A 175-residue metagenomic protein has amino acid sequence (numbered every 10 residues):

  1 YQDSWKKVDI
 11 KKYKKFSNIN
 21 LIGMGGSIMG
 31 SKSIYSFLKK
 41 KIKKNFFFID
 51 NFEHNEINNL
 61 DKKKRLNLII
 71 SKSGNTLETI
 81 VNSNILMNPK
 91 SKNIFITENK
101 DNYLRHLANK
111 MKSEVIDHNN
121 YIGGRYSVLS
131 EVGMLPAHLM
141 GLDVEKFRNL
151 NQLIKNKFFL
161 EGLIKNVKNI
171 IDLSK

Functional and structural regions predicted by a protein language model:
Y1-D3, D9, V144-R148, N156-K175: Acidic catalytic cores of enzymes that act on phosphate-bearing nucleotides/polynucleotides
Y1-I19, M29-G30: Low-complexity, highly charged intrinsically disordered N-terminal segments that act as targeting/localization
D9-K11, N55-N59, L173: Short, flexible, glycine/charge-rich loop motifs used to bind or transfer phosphoryl groups or to couple energy/partner
F16-F159: Glycine-rich phosphate-binding loops that contact phosphosugars or nucleotide phosphates
